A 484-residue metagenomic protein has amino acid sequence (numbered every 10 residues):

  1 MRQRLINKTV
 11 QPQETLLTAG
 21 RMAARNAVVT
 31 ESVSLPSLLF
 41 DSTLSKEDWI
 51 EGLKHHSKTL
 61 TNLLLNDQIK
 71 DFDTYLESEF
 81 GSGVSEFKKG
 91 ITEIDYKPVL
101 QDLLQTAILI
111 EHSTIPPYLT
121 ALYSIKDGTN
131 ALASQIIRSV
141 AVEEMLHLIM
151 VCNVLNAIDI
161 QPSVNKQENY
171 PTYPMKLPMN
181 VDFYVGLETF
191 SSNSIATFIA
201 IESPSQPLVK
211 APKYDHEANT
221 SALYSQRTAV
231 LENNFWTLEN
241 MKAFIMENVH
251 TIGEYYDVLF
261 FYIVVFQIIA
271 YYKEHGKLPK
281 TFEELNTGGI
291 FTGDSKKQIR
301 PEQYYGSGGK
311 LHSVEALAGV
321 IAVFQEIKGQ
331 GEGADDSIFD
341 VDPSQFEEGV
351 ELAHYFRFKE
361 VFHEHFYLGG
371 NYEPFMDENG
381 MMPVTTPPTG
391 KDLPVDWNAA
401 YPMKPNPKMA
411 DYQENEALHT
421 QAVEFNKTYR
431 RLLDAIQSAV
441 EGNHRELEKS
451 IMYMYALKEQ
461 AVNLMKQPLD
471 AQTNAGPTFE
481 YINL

Functional and structural regions predicted by a protein language model:
R2-L484: Non-heme di-metal
